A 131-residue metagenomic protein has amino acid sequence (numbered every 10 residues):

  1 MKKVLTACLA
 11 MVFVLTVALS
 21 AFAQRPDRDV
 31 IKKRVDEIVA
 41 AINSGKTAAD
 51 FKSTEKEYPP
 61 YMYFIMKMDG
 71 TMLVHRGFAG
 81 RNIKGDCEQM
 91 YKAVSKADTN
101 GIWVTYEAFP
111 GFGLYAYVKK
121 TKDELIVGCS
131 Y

Functional and structural regions predicted by a protein language model:
M1-V4, L9: Positively charged n-region of N-terminal signal peptides that target proteins for export
C8-T16: Bacterial N-terminal signal peptides
A18-A23: Sec/Tat signal peptide C-region and signal peptidase I cleavage site
D27-V39, Y117-Y131: Conserved beta-strands of PAS-like sensory domains
D29-G45, G77-Y106: Extracytoplasmic/periplasmic sensor domains and loops in membrane signaling proteins
A41-K67: Extracytoplasmic/periplasmic helical hairpin of the input-sensing domain located between the first two N-terminal
K52-E57, M62, Q89-D123: Membrane-proximal, non-catalytic sensory/regulatory domains of signal-transducing membrane proteins
T71-G77: Amphipathic coiled-coil signal-relay and dimerization helices
